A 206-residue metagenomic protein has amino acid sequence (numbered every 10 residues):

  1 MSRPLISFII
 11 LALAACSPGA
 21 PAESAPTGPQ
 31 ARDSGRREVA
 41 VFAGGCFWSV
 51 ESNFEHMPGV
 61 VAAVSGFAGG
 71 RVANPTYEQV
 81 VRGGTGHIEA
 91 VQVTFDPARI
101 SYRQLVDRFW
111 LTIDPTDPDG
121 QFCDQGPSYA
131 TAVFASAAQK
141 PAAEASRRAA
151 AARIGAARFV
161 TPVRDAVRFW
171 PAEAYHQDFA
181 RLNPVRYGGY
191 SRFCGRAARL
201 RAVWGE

Functional and structural regions predicted by a protein language model:
M1-F8: Bacterial N-terminal signal peptides that target proteins for export
S2, L13-E206: Flexible coil/turn and secondary-structure edge motifs
